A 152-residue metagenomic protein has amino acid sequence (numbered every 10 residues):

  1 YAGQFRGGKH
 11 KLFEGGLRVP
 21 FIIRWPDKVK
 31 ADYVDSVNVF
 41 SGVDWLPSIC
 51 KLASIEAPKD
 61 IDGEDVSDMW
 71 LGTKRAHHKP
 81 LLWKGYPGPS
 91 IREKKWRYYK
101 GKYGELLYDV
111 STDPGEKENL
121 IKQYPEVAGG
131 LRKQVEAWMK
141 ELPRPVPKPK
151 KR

Functional and structural regions predicted by a protein language model:
Y1-L17, K28-S111, E141-P147, K151: C-terminal cap/loop subdomain of S1 sulfatases and analogous C-terminal strand-loop tails that border
F21-R24: Short glycine- and hydrophobic/aromatic-rich loop-to-beta-strand nucleating segment in the catalytic cores
E118-E126: Active-site-proximal N-terminal segment of extracellular/periplasmic enzymes that hydrolyze or transfer
G129: Substrate-binding clefts and catalytic carboxylate motifs of secreted carbohydrate-active enzymes
K133: Basic, alpha-helical interaction scaffolds
A137-M139: Type III/flagellar export substrates
